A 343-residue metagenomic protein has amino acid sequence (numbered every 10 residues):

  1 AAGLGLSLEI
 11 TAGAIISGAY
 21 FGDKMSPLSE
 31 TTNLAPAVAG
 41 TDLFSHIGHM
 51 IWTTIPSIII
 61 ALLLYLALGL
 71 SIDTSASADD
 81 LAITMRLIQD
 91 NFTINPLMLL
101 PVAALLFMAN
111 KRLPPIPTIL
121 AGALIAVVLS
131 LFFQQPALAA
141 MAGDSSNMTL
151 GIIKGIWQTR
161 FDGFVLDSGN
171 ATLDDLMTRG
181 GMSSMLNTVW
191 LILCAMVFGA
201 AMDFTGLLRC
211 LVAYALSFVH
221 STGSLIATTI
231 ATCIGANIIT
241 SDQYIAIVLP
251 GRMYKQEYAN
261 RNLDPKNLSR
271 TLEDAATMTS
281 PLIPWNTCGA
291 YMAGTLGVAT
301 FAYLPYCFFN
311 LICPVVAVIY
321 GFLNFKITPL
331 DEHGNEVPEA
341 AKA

Functional and structural regions predicted by a protein language model:
A1-L6, F161-K255: Membrane-embedded alpha-helical segments and adjacent helix-loop junctions characteristic of multi-pass solute
A1-P56, A231-D274, A340-K342: Hydrophobic transmembrane alpha-helices that form the pore/transport pathway of multi-pass ion and small-solute
S7-A12, P136-Q158, L263-R270, L323-T328: A cytosolic-side transmembrane-helix exit/cap motif
S17-Y20, K24-M25, S29-R86, L97 (+2 more regions): Juxtamembrane and boundary regions of transmembrane helices in multi-pass small-molecule transporters and channels
W52-I60, N187-C194, S224, T228 (+2 more regions): Hydrophobic alpha-helical transmembrane segments of multipass membrane transporters and ion channels, focusing on
P56-G69, M98-K111, L120-L131, L191-A200 (+3 more regions): Hydrophobic core segments of alpha-helical transmembrane domains in multi-pass membrane transport and ion-translocation
M85-I94, L216-S217, E273-T277: Short, amphipathic, aromatic/basic-enriched membrane-interface segments that mark the entry/exit of transmembrane
A103-C194, Y214, A343: Hydrophobic transmembrane alpha-helices of multi-pass solute/ion transporters
